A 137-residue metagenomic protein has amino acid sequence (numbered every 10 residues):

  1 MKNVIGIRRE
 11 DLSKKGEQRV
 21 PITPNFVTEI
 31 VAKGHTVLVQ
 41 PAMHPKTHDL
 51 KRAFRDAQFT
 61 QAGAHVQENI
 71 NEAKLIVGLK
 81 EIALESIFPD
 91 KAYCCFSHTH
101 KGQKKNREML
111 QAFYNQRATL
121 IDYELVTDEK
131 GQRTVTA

Functional and structural regions predicted by a protein language model:
M1-V4, L12, L84-A137: Glycine/serine-rich phosphate-binding loop and adjoining beta1-alpha1 elements at the start of nucleotide-handling
G6, V27, V31-T47: Short internal beta-strands
I7, V77-G78, C94-C95: Redox-cofactor binding/interface segments in oxidoreductases and associated redox assembly factors
S13-P24: Glycine- and acidic-residue-enriched helix-capping/strand-helix junction motifs
V37-Q40, K74-L79: Short, hydrophobic beta-strand segments that form beta-sheet elements in well-ordered domains
L38-A64: N-terminal beta-loop-helix "entrance" segment that forms/cooperates in small-molecule cofactor or anionic ligand
Q61-A73, I82: Short acidic low-complexity segments
